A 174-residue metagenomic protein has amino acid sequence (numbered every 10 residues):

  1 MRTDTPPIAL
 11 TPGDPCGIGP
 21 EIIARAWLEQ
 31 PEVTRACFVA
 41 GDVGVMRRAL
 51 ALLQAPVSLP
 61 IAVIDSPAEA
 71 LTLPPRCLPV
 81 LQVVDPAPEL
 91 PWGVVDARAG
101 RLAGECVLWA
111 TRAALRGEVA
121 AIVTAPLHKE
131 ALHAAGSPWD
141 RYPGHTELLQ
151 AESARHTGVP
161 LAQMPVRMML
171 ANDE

Functional and structural regions predicted by a protein language model:
M1-E174: Anion-binding alpha/beta catalytic cores of soluble intermediary-metabolism enzymes, centered on
